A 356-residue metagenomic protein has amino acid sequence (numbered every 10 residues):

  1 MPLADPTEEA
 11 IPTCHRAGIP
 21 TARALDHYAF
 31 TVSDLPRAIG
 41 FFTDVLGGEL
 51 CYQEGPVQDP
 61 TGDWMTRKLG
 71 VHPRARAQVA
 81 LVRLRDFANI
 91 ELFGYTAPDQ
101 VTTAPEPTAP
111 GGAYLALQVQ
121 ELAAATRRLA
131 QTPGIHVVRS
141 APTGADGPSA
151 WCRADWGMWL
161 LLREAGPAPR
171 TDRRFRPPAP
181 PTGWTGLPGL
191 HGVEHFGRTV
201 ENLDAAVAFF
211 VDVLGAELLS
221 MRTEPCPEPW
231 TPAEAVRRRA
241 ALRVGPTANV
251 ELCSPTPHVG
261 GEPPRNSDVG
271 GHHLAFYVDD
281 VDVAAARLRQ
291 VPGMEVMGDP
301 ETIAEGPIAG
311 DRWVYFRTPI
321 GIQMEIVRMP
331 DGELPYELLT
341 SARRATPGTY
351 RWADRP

Functional and structural regions predicted by a protein language model:
M1-P20, F30, Q53, A88-F93 (+6 more regions): Vicinal oxygen chelate
I19, G70-V71, A104-P107, L187 (+2 more regions): Short consensus segments that form the blades of beta-propeller domains, in both extracellular/periplasmic
P20, T31-F87, R198-T247, V283-A284: Core segments of cupin and vicinal oxygen chelate
L25, L35, L46, L50 (+11 more regions): Fold-core signature of tandem repeat domains
L25, P110-Y114, E194-H195, V269-H272: Eukaryotic phosphotyrosine signaling hubs
D44, A75-V79, P98, C152-M158 (+8 more regions): Long compositionally biased, domain-poor regions of proteins
Q100-T103, Q120: Post-signal peptide N-terminal segment of secreted/secretory-pathway proteins
T103-P110, E262-G270, A275, A284-A286: Long, charged/polar, surface-exposed segments that mediate recognition or autoinhibition
